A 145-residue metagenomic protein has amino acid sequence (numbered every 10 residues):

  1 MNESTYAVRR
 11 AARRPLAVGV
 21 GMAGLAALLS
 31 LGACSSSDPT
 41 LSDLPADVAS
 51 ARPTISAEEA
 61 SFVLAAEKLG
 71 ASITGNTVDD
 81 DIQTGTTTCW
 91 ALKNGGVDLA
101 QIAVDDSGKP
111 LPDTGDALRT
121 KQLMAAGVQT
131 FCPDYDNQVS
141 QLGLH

Functional and structural regions predicted by a protein language model:
S4-G21: Bacterial N-terminal signal peptides that target proteins for export
L29-A33: C-terminal motif of bacterial Sec signal peptides marking the signal peptidase cleavage site
S35-D38: Bacterial signal peptide processing site
T40-L92, G96-A100: Extracytoplasmic low-complexity, Pro/Thr/Ser/Ala/Gly-rich segments that lie immediately after a secretion/anchoring
T86-H145: Extracytosolic low-complexity repeat regions of secreted or lipid-anchored proteins
